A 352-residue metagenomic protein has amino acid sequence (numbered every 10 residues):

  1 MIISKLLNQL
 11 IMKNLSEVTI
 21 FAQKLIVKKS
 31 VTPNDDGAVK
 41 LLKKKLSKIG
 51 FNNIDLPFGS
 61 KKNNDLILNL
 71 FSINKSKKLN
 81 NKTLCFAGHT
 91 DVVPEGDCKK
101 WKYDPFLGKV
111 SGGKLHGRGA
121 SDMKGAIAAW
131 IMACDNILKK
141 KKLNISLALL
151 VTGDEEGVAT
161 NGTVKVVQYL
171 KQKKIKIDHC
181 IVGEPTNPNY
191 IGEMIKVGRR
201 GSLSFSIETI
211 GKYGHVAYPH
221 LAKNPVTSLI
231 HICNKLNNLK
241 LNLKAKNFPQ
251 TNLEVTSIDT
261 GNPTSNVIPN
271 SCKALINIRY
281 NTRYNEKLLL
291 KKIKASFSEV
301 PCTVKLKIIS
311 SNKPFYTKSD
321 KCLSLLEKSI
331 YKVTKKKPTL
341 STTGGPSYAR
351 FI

Functional and structural regions predicted by a protein language model:
I2-G96, S271-L275, L289-K292: N-terminal helical capping/dimerization or prosegment-like subdomains of hydrolases acting on amide or phosphate bonds
K13, T186-Y190, V197, L203-F351: Metal-dependent amide/peptide-bond hydrolase catalytic core, centered on the "pita-bread" metallohydrolase fold
K24, I131-K139, H231-N238: Short glycine/serine- and small hydrophobic-enriched flexible loop segments
G50-G59, L107-V110, T303-K307, V333-L340: Short secondary-structure junctions
N81-A148, Q172-K173: Active-site metal-coordination/substrate-binding segment of hydrolases, especially metallo-dependent peptidases
G108, D154, G214: Acyl-CoA/ACP chain-elongation machinery
M123-G198: Acidic/histidine-rich catalytic neighborhood of metal-dependent amide-processing enzymes
